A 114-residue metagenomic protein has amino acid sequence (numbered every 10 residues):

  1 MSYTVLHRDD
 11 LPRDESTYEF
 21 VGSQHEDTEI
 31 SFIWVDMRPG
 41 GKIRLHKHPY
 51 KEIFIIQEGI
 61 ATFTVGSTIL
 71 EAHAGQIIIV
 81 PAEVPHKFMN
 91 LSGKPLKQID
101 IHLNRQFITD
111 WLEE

Functional and structural regions predicted by a protein language model:
M1-I30, W111-E114: A short, N-terminal "cap"/entry segment at the start of jelly-roll beta-barrel domains of the cupin/DSBH fold
I33-H48: Conserved short histidine dyad/triad with adjacent acidic residue
V35, I60, T68-L70: Well-ordered beta-strand scaffold positions
P39, P49-Y50, T68, V84-P85 (+2 more regions): A generic "binding-loop/recognition-motif" signal
L45, F63-T64, V80, H86-S92: Short beta-strand His + acidic residue motifs that chelate non-heme Fe in jelly-roll/DSBH and cupin folds
K51, I56-A61: Glycine- and acidic-residue-biased ligand/ion/polar-headgroup-sensing regions
T68-A82: Short acidic-glycine-tyrosine-enriched beta hairpin
I79, K94-W111: A short hydrophobic beta-strand segment most commonly corresponding to one strand of the jelly-roll/cupin
